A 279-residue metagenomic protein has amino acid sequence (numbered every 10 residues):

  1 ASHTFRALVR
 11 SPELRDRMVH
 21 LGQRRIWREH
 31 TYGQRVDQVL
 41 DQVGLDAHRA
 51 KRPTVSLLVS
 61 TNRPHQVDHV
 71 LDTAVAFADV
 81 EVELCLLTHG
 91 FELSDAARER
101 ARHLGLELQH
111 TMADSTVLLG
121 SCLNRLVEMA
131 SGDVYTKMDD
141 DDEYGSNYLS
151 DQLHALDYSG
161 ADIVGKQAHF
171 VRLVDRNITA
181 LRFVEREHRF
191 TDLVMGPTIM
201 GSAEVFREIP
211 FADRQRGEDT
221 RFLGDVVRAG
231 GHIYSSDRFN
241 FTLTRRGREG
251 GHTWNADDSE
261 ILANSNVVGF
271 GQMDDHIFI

Functional and structural regions predicted by a protein language model:
E13-V43: A charged, aromatic-enriched C-terminal amphipathic alpha-helix characteristic of glycosyltransferases across folds
H20, I209-I279: C-terminal catalytic/acceptor-binding lobe
Q38-T73: N-proximal low-complexity "stem/linker" segments adjacent to membrane-targeting elements
D72-E81: Short, acidic, metal-binding catalytic loop of nucleotide-sugar glycosyltransferases
E81-L93, Q109-M112: Short beta-strand/loop segment that forms part of the nucleotide-sugar
G120-V134: Active-site nucleotide-sugar/metal-binding loop of Leloir-type enzymes
G132-E143: Short beta-strand-to-loop acidic/aromatic patch adjacent to the donor-nucleotide binding site
S146-D213, G217: Conserved catalytic core of nucleotide-sugar-dependent glycosyltransferases
